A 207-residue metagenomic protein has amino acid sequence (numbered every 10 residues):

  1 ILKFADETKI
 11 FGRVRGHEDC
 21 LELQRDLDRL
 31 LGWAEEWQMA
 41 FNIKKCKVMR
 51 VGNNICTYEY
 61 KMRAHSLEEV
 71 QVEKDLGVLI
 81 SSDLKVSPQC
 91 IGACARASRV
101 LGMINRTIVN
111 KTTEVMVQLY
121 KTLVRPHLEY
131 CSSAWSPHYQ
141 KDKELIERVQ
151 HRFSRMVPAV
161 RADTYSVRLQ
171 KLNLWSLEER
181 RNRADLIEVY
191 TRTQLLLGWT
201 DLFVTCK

Functional and structural regions predicted by a protein language model:
I1-K207: Hydrophobic/basic alpha-helical segments
